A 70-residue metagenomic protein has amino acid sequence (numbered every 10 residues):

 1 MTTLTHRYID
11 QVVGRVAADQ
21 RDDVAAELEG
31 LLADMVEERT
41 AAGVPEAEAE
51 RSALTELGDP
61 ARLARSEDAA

Functional and structural regions predicted by a protein language model:
M1-Q11: Short, charge-enriched, intrinsically disordered boundary segments that mark the beginning of a structured element
I9-G14, A33-E38, E50-R51: Amphipathic alpha-helical segments within well-ordered protein domains
Q20-D23, A47: A short, acidic loop/turn at secondary-structure junctions
D23-A42, L54: Amphipathic alpha-helical segments that form the core helices of the histone-fold
V44-A70: Cytosolic juxtamembrane regions of integral membrane proteins
